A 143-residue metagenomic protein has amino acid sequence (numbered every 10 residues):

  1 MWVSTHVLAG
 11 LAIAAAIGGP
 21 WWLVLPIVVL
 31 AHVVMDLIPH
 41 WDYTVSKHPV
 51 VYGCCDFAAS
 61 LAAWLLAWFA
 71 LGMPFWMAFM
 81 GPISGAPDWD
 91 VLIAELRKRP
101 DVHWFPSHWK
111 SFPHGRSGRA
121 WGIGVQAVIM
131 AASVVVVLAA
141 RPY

Functional and structural regions predicted by a protein language model:
M1-Y143: N-terminal membrane-targeting hydrophobic helices
